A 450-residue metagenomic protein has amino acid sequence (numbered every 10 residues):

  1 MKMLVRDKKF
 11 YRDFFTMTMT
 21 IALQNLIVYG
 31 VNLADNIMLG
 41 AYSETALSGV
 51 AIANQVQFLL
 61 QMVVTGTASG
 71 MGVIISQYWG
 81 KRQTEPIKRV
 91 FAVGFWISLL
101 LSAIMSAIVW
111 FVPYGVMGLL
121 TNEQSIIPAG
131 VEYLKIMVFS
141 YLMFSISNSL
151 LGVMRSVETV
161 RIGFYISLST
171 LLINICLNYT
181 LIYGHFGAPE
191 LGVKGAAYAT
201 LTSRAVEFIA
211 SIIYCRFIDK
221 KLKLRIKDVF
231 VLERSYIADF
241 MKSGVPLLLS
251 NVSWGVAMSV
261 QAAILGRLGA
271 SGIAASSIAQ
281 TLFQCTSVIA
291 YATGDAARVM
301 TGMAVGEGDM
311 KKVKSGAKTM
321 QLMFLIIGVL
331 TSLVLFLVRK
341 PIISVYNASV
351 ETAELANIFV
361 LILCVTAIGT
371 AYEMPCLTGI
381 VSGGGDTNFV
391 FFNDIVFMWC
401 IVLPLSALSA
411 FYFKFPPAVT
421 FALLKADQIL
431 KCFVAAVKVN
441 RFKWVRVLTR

Functional and structural regions predicted by a protein language model:
M1-I21, I75-S140, A188-G244, T301-A367 (+1 more regions): Short alpha-helical transmembrane segments in multi-pass integral membrane proteins
R6-I37, A41-Y42, Q55-G70, I74 (+6 more regions): N-terminal transmembrane alpha-helices
T16-D35, I136, S147, T170 (+5 more regions): Transmembrane helical elements of multi-pass membrane transporters/channels
L26, G30-S48, M117-Q124, T180-L191 (+4 more regions): Helix-terminus/linker motif at the lipid-water interface of multi-pass membrane proteins
E44-Q55, G130, L134, A197 (+3 more regions): Small-residue hotspots at the loop-to-helix junctions and early N-terminal turns of transmembrane alpha-helices
L47-W110, F144-G163, A262, I273-R339 (+1 more regions): Small-residue-rich hydrophobic transmembrane alpha-helices
A68, M137-S156, G163-N174, A196-S211 (+5 more regions): Short runs within selected transmembrane alpha-helices of multi-pass transporters and secretion channels
V109, G152, N178, I182 (+9 more regions): Structural signal for membrane-spanning alpha-helices in multi-pass inner-membrane proteins, emphasizing helix cores
